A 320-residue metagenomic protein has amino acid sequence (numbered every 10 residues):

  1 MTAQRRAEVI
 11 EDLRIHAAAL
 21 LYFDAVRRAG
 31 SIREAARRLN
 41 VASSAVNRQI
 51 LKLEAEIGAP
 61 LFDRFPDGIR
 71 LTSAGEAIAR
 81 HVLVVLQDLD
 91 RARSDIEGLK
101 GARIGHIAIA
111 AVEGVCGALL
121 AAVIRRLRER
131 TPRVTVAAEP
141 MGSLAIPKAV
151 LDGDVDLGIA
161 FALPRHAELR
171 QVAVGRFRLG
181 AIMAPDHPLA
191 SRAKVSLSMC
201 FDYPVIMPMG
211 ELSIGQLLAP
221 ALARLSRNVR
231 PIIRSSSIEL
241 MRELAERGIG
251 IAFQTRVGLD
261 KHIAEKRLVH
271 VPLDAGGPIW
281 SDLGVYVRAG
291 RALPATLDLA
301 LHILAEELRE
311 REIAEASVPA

Functional and structural regions predicted by a protein language model:
H16-A17, D67, E97-C116, E129-V134 (+2 more regions): Interdomain hinge and pocket-entrance segments immediately C-terminal to HTH DNA-binding domains
D24-A42: Short helix-boundary/capping micro-motifs
E54-E76: A short LG(V/I)-centered, amphipathic sequence patch enriched for acidic residue(s) preceding the LG motif
I104-A167, S317-P319: Central regulatory/effector-binding core of bacterial HTH transcription factors
A111, G142-V155, A160-F161, E211-V271: Hydrophobic hinge/microswitch elements
H166-A173, F177, M199, E239-A289: Beta-alpha-beta core module
H166-V205: Flexible hinge/capping segments at coil-to-helix
P204-L225, L293-I303, E307-P319: Secondary-structure junction motif
